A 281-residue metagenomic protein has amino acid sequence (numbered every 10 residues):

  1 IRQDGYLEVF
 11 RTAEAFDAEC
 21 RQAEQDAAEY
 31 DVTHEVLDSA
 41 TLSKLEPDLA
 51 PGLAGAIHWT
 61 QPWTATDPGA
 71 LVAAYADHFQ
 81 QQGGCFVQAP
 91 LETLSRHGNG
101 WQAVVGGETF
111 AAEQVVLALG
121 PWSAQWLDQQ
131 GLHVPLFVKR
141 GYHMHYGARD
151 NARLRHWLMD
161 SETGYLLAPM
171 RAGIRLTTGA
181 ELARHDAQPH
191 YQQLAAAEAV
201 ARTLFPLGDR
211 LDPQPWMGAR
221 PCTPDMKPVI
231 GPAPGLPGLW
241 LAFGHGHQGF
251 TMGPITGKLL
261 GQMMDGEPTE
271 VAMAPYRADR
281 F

Functional and structural regions predicted by a protein language model:
I1-A74: Rossmann-like flavin
Y30, P68, S161-E162, D186 (+1 more regions): C-terminal catalytic lobe of FAD-dependent flavoproteins
L37-L45, C85-Q102: A conserved short coil-to-beta-strand element within the FAD-binding core of flavoproteins
Q61, A180-L182, H245-G246: Short, histidine-centered active-site or binding-site loop motifs used for metal coordination, general acid-base
P62-D77, P121-W122, Q193-V200, T256: Mid-domain beta-loop-alpha active-site segment that forms a flexible, acidic cofactor/metal-binding surface
G83-C85, I174, L239: Short, conserved active-site loop motifs that form the nucleotide-linked donor/cofactor pocket
S95-W101, E108-P237: Active-site substrate-recognition segment that forms the wall of the catalytic cavity or substrate channel
